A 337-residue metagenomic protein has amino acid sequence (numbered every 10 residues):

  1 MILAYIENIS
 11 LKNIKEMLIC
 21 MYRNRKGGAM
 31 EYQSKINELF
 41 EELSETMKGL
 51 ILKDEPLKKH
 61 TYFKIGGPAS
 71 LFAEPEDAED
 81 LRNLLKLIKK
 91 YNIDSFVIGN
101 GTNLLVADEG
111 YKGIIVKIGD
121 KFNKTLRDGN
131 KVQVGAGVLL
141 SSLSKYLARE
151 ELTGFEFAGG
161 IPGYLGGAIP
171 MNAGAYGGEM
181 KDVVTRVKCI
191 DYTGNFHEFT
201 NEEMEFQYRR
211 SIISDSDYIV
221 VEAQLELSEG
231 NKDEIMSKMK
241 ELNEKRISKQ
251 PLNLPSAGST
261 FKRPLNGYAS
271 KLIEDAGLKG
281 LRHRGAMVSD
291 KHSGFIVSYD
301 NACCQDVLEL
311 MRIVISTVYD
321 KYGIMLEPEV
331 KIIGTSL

Functional and structural regions predicted by a protein language model:
L11-A29: Short, Lys/Arg-enriched N-terminal segments with co-localized hydrophobic residues within the first ~10-30 amino acids
G27, L52-K53, I190-E309, S316-T317 (+1 more regions): Phosphate/pyrophosphate- and phosphate-bearing ligand-binding catalytic cores of soluble enzymes
Y32-L165: Anion-binding (especially nucleotide phosphate/pyrophosphate-binding) glycine-rich loop and adjoining beta-alpha core
L43, L87, K238-M239, L310-M311: Short amphipathic alpha-helices in soluble, non-transmembrane regions that often serve as interface/regulatory elements
G66-G67, A73-A78, L105-N123, P170-T200 (+1 more regions): Structural signature of FAD isoalloxazine-binding scaffolds in flavoprotein oxidoreductases
N103-L104, S144-L147, F155-G159, N172-E179 (+3 more regions): A generic local secondary-structure boundary/capping motif
